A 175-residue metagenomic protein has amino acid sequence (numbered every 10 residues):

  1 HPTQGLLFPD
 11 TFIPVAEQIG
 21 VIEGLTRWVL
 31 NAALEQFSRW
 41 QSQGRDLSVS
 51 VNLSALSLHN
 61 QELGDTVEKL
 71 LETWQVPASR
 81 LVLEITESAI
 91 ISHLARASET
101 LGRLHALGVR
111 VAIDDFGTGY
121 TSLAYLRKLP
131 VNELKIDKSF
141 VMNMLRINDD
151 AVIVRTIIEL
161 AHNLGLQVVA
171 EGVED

Functional and structural regions predicted by a protein language model:
H1-P2, V15, I19-R96, G172: Catalytic core of bacterial c-di-GMP phosphodiesterases, primarily the EAL and HD-GYP domains, capturing alpha-helical
H1-Q4, D115: A structural micro-motif at secondary-structure boundaries
Q4-G5, E133: A residue-level structural signature of the nucleotidyltransferase/glycosyltransferase Rossmann-like core
F8, E62-G64, R96-A97, S122 (+2 more regions): Residues at alpha-helix caps and immediate loop-helix transition turns in enzyme cores, especially N- and C-cap
L25-W28, D150-T156: Conserved acetyl-CoA-binding loop-helix of GNAT-fold acetyltransferases
E68-M144, I158-D175: The catalytic core of metal-dependent phosphodiesterases that act on cyclic dinucleotides
